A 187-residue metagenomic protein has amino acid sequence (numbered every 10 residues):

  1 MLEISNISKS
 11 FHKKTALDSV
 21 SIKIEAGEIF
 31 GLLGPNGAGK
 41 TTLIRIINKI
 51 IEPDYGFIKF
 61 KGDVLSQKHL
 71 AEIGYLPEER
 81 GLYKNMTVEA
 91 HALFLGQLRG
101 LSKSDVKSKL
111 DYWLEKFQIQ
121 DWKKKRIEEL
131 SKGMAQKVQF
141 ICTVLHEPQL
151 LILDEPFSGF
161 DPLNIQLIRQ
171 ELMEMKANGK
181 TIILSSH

Functional and structural regions predicted by a protein language model:
P35-G39: Walker A (P-loop) phosphate-binding loop of ABC-type ATPase nucleotide-binding domains
N48: Helix-to-loop junction immediately C-terminal to a conserved catalytic motif
Y55-A71: Conserved ABC transporter NBD signature motif
L93, Q97, S104-W122: Conserved ABC ATPase "signature" region
R126-G133: Conserved ABC ATPase signature
L151-E155, F160: Catalytic Walker B motif of ABC-type/P-loop ATPase nucleotide-binding domains
